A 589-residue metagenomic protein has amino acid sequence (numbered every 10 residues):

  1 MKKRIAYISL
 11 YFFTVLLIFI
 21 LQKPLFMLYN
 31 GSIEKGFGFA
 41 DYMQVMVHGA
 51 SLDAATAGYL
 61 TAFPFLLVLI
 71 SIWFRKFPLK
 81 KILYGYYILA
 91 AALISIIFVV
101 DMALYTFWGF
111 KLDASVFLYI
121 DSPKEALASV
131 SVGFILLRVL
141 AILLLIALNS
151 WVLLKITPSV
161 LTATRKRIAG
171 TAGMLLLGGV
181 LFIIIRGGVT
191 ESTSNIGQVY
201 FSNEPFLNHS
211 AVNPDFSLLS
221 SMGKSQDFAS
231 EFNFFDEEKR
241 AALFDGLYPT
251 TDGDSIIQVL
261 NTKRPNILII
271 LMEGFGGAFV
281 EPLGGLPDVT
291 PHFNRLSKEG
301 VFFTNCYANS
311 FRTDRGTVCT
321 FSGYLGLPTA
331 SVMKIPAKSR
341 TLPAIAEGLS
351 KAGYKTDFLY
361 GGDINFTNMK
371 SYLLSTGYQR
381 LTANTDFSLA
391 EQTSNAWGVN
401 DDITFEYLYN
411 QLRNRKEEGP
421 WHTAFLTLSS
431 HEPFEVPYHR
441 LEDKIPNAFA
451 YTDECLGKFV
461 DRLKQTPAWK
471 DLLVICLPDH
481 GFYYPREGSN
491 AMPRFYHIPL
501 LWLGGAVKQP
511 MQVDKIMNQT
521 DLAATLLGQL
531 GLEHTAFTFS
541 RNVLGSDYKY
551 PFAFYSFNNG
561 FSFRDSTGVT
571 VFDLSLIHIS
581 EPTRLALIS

Functional and structural regions predicted by a protein language model:
K2-D227: Transmembrane and membrane-interface helices of multi-pass, inner-membrane envelope-modifying transferases
L79, T157, T164, P249-D254 (+2 more regions): Short, motif-level signal for alpha-helix interfacial/capping segments enriched in acidic residues and aromatics/proline
T190-F537, D547-P551, F557: Soluble catalytic regions of membrane-associated enzymes that act on cell-envelope and secretory-pathway components
F554, T567-L574: Broad, structure-driven detector of short, well-ordered beta-strand segments within folded domains
I577-I588: Single conserved hydrophobic/aromatic residue that forms the stacking wall/gate of nucleotide- or nucleobase-binding
